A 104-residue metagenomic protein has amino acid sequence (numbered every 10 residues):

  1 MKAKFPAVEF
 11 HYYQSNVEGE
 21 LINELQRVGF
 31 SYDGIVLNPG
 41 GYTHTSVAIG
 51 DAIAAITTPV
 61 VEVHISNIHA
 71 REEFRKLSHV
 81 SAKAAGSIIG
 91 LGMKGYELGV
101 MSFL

Functional and structural regions predicted by a protein language model:
M1-E9: A short, N-terminal amphipathic alpha-helix
H11-G19: Short beta->alpha junction loops
R27, S46-T57: Short Gly/Thr/Asp-enriched flexible loops that form oxyanion-binding sites at enzyme active sites
V28-I35: Short acidic/histidine-rich motifs immediately flanking catalytic phosphotransfer sites in two-component signaling
G40-T43, S66-I68: Short glycine-rich anion-binding loops that position phosphate/pyrophosphate groups of nucleotides and phosphorylated
A55-R71: Short, acidic/small-residue loops that bind anionic groups at enzyme active sites
R75-M93: Short beta-strand elements at the ligand-binding edges of bilobed clamshell
I89-L104: A charged, well-structured terminal subsegment
